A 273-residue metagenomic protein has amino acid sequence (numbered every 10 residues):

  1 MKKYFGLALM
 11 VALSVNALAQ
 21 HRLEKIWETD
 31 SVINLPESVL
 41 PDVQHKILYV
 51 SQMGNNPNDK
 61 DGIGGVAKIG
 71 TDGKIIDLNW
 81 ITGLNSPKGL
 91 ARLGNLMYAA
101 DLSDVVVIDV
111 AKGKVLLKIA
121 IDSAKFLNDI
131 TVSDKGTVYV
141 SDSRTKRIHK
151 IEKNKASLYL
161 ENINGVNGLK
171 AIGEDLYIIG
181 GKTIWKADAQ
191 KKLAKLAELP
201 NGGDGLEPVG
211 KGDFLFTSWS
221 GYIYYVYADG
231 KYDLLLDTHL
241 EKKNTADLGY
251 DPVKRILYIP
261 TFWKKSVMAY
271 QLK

Functional and structural regions predicted by a protein language model:
M1-L23: Bacterial Sec-dependent N-terminal signal peptides
L23-D30, K74-I81, K114-A120, K155-E161 (+2 more regions): A short beta-strand motif characteristic of beta-propeller blades
V32-H45, G62-I63, I81-L96, D122-V138 (+4 more regions): Beta-rich, blade/repeat-based domains predominating in secreted/periplasmic proteins but also intracellular
G54-N58, D104, T145-R147, T183-W185 (+2 more regions): Short glycine/acidic-enriched loop and turn motifs that connect beta-strands
P57-I63, A100, S141-R144, I178-I179 (+1 more regions): Short, solvent-exposed loop/turn segments at conserved positions within beta-propeller repeat blades
I69-G73, D109-K114, I151-K155, A187-K192 (+2 more regions): Short loop/turn segments that connect beta-strands within beta-propeller blades
Y98-I151: Hydrophobic alpha-helical segments and helix pairs
D247-K273: Blade-level signature of beta-propeller repeat domains, shared across WD40, Kelch, NHL, RCC1 and BNR/Asp-box propellers
